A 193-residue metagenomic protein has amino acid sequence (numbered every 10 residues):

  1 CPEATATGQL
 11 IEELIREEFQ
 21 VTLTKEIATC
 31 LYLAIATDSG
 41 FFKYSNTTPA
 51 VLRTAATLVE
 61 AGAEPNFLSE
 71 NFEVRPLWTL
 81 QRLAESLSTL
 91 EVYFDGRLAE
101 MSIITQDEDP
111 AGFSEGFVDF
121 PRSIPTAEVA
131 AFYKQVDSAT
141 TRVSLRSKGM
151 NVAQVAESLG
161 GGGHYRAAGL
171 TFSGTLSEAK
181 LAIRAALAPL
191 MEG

Functional and structural regions predicted by a protein language model:
C1-T54: Short alpha-helices
A36-E192: Hydrophobic helix-and-loop "lid/oligomerization" segment in the mid-to-C-terminal part of catalytic domains
